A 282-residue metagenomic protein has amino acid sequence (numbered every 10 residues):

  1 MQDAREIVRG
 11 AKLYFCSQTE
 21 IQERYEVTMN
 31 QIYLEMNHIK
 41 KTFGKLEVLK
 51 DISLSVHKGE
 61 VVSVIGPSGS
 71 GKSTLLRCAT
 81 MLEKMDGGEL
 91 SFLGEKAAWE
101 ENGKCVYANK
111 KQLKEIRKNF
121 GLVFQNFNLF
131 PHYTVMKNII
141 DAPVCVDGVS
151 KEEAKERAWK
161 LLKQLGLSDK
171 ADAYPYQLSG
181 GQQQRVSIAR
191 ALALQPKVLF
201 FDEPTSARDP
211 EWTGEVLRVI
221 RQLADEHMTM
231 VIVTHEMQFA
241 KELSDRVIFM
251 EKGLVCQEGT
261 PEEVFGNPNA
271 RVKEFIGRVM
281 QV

Functional and structural regions predicted by a protein language model:
I65-P67: The feature captures the beta-strand-to-loop junction immediately N-terminal to the Walker
Y174-L178, Q182: Conserved ABC ATPase signature
A193-K197: A short, proline-enriched helix->beta-strand linker immediately N-terminal to the Walker B motif in ABC-type P-loop
L199-D202: Catalytic Walker B motif of ABC-type/P-loop ATPase nucleotide-binding domains
T234-H235: H-loop/switch region of ABC-family ATPase nucleotide-binding domains
K252-G253: Conserved ABC ATPase "signature" C-loop
E258-G259: ABC ATPase "signature
